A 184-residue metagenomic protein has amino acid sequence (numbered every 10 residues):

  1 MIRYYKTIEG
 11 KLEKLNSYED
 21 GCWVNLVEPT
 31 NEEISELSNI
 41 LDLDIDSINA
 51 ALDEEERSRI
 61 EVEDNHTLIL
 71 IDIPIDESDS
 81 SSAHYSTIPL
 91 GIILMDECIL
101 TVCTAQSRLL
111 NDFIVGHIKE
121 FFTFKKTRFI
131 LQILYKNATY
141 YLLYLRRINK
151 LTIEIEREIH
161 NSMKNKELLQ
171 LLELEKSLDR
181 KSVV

Functional and structural regions predicted by a protein language model:
M1-V184: Peripheral, non-transmembrane regulatory/ligand-interaction domains of membrane transport proteins
